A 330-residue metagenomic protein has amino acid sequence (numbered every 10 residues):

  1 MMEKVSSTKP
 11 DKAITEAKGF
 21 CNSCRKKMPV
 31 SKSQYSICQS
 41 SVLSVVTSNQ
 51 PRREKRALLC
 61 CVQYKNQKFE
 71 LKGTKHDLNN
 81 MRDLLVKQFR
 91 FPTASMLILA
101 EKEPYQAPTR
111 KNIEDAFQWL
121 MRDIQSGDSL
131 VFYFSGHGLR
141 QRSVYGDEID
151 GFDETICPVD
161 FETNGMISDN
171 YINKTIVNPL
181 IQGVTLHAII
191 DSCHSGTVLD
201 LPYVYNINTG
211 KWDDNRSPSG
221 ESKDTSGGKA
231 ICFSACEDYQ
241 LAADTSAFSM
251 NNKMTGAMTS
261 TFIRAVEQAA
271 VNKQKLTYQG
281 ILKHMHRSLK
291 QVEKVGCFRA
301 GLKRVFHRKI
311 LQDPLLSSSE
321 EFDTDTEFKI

Functional and structural regions predicted by a protein language model:
M1-I330: Cysteine endopeptidase catalytic domains of the caspase/legumain-like
